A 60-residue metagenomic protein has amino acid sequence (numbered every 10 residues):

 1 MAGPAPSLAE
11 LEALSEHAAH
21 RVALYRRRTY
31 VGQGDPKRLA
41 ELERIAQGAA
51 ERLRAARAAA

Functional and structural regions predicted by a protein language model:
M1-E16, L24-V31, A56: Short, charge/polar-rich alpha-helical segments
A9-E12, Q33-G48: Short, charged, amphipathic alpha-helical segments
R44-A60: Amphipathic alpha-helical coiled-coil segments
